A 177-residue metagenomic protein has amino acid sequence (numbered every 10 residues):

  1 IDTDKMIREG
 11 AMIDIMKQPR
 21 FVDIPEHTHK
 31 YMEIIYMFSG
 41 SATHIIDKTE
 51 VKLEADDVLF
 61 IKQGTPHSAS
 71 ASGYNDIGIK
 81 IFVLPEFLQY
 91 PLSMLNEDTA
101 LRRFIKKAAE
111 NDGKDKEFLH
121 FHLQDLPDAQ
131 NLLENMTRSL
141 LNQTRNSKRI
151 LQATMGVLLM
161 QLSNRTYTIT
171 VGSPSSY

Functional and structural regions predicted by a protein language model:
I1-A42, V51, T99: Generic protein-terminus/edge-of-domain signal
I1-G10, S72-R138: A hydrophobic/aromatic-rich effector-binding and dimerization subdomain of bacterial HTH-type transcriptional regulators
V22-H29, S70-S72, L92, S147: Short histidine-centered beta-strand/loop micro-motifs that create catalytic or ligand/metal-coordination sites
E33, D128-N135, T154, L158-Q161: Amphipathic, well-ordered alpha-helical segments in soluble domains
E33, T43, S68, G78-F82: Short hydrophobic beta-strand segments that form the core of ligand-binding sensory/regulatory domains
S41-T43, L59, Q63-S68, F87-Q89: Histidine-centered metal-chelating micro-motifs
K48-Q63, A71-G73, I77: Short acidic-glycine-tyrosine-enriched beta hairpin
F118-L123, L140-A153, M160-Y177: Short, Lys/Arg-enriched, Trp-marked, Pro/Gly-tolerant hinge/linker segments that flank
